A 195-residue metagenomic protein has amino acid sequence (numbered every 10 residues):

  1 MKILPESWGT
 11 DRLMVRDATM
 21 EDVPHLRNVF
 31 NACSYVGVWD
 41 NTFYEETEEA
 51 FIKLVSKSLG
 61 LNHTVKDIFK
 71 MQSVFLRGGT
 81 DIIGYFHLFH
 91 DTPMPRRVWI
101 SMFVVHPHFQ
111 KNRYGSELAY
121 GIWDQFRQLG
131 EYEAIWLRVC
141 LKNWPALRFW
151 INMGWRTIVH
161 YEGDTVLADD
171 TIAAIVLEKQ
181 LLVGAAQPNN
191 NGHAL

Functional and structural regions predicted by a protein language model:
K2-L13, D17-E21, N28-Q110, A119-G121 (+5 more regions): Acetyl-CoA-dependent GNAT
T47, W144, T165-L167: Generic structural signal for helix capping and beta-alpha/helix-loop junctions
F69, T171-V176: Short hydrophobic/aromatic beta-strand or adjacent loop that forms the aromatic wall/cage of a ligand/substrate-binding
W99, E131-E133, G154: Short loop/turn motifs at secondary-structure junctions
R113: Glycine-rich phosphate-binding loop
L118, N143-A146: Conserved short alpha-helix immediately C-terminal to the canonical SAM/SAH-binding motif I of Rossmann-like
Q128-R138: Conserved GNAT acetyl-CoA-binding A-motif
W136-C140, I151-A173: Conserved catalytic-core motifs of GNAT/GCN5-like acyltransferases
